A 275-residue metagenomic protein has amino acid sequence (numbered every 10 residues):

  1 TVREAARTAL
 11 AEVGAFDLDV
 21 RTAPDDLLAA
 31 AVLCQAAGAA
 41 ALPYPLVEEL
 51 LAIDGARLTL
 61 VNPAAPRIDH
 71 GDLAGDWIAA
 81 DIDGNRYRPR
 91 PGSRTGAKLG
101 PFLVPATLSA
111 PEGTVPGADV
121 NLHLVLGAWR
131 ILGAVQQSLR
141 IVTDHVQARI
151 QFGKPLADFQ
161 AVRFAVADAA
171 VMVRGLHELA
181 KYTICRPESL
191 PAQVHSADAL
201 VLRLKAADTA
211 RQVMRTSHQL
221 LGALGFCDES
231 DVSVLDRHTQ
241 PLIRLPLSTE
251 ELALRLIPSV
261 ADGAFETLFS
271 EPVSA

Functional and structural regions predicted by a protein language model:
T1-A40, V125-A275: Alpha-helical interface subdomain recognition
A39-R140, D144, G263-A275: FAD-binding core of flavoproteins
